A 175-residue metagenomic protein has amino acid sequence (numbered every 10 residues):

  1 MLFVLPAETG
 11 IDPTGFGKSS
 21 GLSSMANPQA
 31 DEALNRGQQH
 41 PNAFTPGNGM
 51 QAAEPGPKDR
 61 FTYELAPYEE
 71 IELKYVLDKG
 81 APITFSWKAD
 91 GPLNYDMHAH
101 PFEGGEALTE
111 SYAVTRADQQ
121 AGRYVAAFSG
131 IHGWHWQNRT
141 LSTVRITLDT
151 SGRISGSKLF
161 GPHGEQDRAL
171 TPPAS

Functional and structural regions predicted by a protein language model:
L2-S175: Acidic, Ser/Thr/Pro
